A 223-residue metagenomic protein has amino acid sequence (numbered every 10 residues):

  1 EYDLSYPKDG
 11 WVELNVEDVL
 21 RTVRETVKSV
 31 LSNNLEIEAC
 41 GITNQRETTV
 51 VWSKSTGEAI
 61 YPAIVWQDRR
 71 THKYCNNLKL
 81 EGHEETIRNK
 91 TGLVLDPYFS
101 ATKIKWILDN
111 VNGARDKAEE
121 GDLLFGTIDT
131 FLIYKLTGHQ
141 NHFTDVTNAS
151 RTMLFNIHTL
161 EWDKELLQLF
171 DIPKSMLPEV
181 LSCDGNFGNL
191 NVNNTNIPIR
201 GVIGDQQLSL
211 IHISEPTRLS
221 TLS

Functional and structural regions predicted by a protein language model:
E1-Y61, N89, E179-S182, T195-P198: N-terminal glycine/serine-rich phosphate-binding loop of ATP-dependent small-molecule kinases, especially carbohydrate
L14, A39-Q45, I64-Q67, G92-F99 (+4 more regions): Active-site nucleophile and cofactor-binding loops and adjacent substrate-binding regions of central metabolic enzymes
E25-E38, V111-A118, K164-K174: Phosphate/pyrophosphate-binding loops at sites that engage ATP/ADP/AMP, CoA/4′-phosphopantetheine, polyphosphate
S53-T56, L136-Q140: Short acidic-glycine loop/turn motifs at beta-strand connectors
Q67-N112, T152-L169: Glycine-rich phosphate-binding loop plus the immediately following alpha-helix
N141, V146-S214, R218: ATP-dependent carbohydrate kinase catalytic cores
S220-S223: Serine residues within intrinsically disordered or low-complexity segments
